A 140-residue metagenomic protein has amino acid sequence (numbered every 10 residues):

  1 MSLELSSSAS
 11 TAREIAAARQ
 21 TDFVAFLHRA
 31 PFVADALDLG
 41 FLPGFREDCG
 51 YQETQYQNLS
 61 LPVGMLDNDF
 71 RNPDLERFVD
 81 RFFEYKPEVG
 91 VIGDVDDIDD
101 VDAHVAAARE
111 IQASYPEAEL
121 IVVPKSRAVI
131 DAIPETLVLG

Functional and structural regions predicted by a protein language model:
M1-R109: Non-catalytic, usually N-terminal nucleic-acid engagement modules in DNA/RNA processing proteins
G40-F41, Y85-E88, E117, I133-L139: Glycine-enriched alpha-helix->loop->beta-strand junction motifs that scaffold or abut catalytic
N72-P73, R127-D131: A short acidic, often aromatic-flanked loop/helix-cap motif at beta-alpha or helix-coil junctions that lines enzyme
V95, K125-R127: Histidine- and/or cysteine-centered catalytic micro-motif in compact active-site loops
D102-R109, V129-L137: Distinct, well-ordered alpha-helical segments
R109-E117: A contiguous catalytic/ligand-binding core that recognizes phosphate-bearing ligands
V122: Conserved, mostly hydrophobic/aromatic
